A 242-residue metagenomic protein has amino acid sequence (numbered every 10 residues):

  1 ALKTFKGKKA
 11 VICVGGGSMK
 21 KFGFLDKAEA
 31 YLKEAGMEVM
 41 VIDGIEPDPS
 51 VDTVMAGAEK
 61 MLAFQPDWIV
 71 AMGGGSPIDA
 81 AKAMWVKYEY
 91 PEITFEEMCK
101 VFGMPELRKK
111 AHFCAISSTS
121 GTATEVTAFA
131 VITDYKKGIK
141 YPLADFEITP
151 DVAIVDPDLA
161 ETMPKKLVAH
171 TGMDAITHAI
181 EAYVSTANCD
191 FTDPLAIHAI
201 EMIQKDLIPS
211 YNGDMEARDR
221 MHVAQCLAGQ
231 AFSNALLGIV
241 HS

Functional and structural regions predicted by a protein language model:
A1-W68: ATP/NTP phosphate-donor binding region
K20-K21, P49, A80, T124 (+2 more regions): Secondary-structure boundary/capping motif
A30-E38, E92, P209-E216: Short, glycine- and charge-enriched coil/turn segments that flank and shape catalytic ligand pockets
D52-D158: Glycine/threonine-rich beta-strand-loop-alpha-helix active-site module that forms ligand/phosphate-binding
F129-A235: Carboxylate- and glycine-rich phosphate/diphosphate-binding segment that chelates Mg2+/Mn2+
A235-S242: C-terminal catalytic subdomain
